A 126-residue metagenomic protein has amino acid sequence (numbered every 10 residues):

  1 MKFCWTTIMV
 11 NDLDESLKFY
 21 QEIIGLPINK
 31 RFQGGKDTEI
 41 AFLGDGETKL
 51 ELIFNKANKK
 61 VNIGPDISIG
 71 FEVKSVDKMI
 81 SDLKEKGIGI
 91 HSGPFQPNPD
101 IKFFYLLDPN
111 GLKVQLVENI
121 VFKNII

Functional and structural regions predicted by a protein language model:
M1-K2, V61-D66, P97-N98: Short glycine-enriched loop/turn motifs at secondary-structure junctions
M1-L17, I67-F71, I120-I126: N-terminal beta-strand motif that seeds the catalytic metal site of vicinal oxygen chelate
T7-K49: Core segments of cupin and vicinal oxygen chelate
L13, V76-D77: Residues at or immediately preceding the N-termini of alpha-helices
F19, D77-D82: Short amphipathic alpha-helices within nucleic acid-binding modules
F42, I80-I126: Vicinal oxygen chelate
N58-N62, F122-I125: A short local loop/turn or secondary-structure capping micro-motif enriched for an aromatic residue
